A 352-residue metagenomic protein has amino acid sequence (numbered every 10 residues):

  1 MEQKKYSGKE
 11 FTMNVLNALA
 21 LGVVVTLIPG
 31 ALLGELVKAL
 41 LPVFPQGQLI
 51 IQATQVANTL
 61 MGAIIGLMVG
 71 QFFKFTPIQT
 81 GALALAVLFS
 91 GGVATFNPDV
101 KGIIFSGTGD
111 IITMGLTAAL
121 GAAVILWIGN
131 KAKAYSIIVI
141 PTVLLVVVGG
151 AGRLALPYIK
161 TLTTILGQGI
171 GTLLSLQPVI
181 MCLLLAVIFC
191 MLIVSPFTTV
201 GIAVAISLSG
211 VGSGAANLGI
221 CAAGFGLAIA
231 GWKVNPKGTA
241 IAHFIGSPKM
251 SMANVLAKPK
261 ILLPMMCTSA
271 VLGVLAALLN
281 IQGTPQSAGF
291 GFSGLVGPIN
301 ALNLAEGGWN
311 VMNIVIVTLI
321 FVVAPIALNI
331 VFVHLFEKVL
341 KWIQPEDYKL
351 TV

Functional and structural regions predicted by a protein language model:
E2-V352: Pore-lining transmembrane helices
